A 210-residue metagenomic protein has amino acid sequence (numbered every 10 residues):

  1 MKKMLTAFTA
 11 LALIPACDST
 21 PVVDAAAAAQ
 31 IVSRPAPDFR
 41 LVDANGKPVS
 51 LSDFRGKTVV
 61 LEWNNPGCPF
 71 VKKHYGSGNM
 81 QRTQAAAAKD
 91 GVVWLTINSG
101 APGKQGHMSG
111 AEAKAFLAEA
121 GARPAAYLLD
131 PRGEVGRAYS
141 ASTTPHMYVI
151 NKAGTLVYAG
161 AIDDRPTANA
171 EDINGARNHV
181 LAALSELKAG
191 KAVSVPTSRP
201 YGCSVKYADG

Functional and structural regions predicted by a protein language model:
K2-A7: Sec-dependent signal peptide recognition, specifically the positively charged N-region followed immediately by
I14-A16: C-terminal motif of bacterial Sec signal peptides marking the signal peptidase cleavage site
D18-T20: Bacterial signal peptide processing site
F39-V59: A short beta-strand-turn-helix
F54-K72, L184: Short active-site neighborhood of thiol/selenol oxidoreductases, capturing the structured segment around
F70-A120, P131-A138: Structural microenvironment flanking redox-active thiols in thiol-disulfide oxidoreductases
K114-N151, T155-V157: Short, internal strand/loop/helix patches that form the active-site neighborhood or redox-interaction surface
V149-G210: Thiol-/selenol-based redox modules, centered on thioredoxin-like and closely related oxidoreductase domains
